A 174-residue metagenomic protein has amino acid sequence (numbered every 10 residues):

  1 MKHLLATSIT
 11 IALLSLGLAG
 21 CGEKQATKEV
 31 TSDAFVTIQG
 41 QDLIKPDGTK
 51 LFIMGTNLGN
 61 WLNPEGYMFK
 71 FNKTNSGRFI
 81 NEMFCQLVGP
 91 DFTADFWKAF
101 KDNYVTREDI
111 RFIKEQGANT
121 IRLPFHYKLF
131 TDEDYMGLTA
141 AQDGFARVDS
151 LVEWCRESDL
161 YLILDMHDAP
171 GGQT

Functional and structural regions predicted by a protein language model:
M1-S8: Bacterial N-terminal signal peptides that target proteins for export
I9-L14: Hydrophobic helical h-region of N-terminal Sec-dependent signal peptides in bacterial secretory/periplasmic proteins
G17-G20: C-terminal motif of bacterial Sec signal peptides marking the signal peptidase cleavage site
E23-A118: N-terminal carbohydrate-binding accessory modules
Y67-S76, M136-D143, P170-T174: Aromatic- and acidic-residue-enriched segments that line the glycan-binding/catalytic groove of carbohydrate-active
C85-P170: Aromatic-lined substrate-binding rim segments of carbohydrate-active enzymes
